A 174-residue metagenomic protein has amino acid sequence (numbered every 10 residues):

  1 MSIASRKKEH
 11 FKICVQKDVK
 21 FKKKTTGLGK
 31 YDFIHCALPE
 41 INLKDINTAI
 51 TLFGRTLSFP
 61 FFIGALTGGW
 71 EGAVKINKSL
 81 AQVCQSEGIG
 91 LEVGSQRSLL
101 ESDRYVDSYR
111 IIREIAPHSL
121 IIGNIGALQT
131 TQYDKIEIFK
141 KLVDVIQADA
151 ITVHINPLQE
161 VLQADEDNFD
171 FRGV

Functional and structural regions predicted by a protein language model:
M1-F53, L57: An N-cap/entry alpha-helix motif that binds or orients negatively charged groups
T48-I50, S108-Y109, E137-F139, V174: A generic local structural motif
L52-S102: Active-site cofactor/substrate anionic-group-binding motifs, chiefly glycine- and Lys/Arg-rich phosphate-binding loops
A65-T67, G94-S95, N124-G126, V153-N156: Fold-independent oxyanion-binding glycine-rich loops and adjacent beta-strand/coil segments at enzyme active sites
E71-S79, S102-D107, Q129-K140: Glycine-rich anion/phosphate-binding loops
A81-S86, E114-I121, L128-V174: Alpha/beta enzyme core
G88-A127: A gly/proline- and charged-residue-enriched helix-loop-helix capping module
